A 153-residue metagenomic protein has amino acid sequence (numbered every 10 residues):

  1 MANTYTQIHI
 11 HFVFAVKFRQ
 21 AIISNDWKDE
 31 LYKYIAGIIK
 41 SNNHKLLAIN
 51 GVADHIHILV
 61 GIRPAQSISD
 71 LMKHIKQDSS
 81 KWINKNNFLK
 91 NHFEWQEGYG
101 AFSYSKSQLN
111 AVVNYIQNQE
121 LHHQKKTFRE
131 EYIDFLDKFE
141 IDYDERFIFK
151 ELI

Functional and structural regions predicted by a protein language model:
M1-I153: Basic nucleic-acid-binding interfaces
